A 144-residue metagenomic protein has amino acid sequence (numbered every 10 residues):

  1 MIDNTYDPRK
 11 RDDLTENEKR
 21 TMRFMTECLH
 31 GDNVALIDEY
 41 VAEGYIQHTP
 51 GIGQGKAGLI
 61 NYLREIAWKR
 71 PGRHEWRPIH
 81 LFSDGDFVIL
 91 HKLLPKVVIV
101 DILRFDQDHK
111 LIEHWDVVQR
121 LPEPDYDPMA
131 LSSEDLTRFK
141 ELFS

Functional and structural regions predicted by a protein language model:
M1-S144: C-terminal and inter-domain tail/linker signature
